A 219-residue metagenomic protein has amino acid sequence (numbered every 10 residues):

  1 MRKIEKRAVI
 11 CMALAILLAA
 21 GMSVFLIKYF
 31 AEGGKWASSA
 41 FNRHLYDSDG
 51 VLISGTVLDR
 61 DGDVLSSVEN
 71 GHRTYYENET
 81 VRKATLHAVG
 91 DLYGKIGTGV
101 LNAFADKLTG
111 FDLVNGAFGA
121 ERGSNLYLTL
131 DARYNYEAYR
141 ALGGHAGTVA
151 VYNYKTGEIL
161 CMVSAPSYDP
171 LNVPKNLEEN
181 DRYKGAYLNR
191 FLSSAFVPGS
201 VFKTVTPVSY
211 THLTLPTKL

Functional and structural regions predicted by a protein language model:
M1-L177, A186, A195, V205: Periplasmic/cell-envelope proteins involved in peptidoglycan metabolism and beta-lactam response
F191-F202: Gly/Ser-rich catalytic serine loop of serine hydrolases
T211-T217: Conserved small/polar residues in nucleotide/adenosyl-binding loops
